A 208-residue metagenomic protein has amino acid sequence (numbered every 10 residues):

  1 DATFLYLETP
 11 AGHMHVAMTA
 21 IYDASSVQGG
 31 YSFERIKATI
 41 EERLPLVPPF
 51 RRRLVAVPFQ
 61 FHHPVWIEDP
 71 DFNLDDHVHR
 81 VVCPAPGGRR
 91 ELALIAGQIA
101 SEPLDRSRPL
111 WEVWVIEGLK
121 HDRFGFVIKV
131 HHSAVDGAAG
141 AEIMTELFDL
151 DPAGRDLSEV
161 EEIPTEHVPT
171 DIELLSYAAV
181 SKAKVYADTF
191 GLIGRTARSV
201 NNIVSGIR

Functional and structural regions predicted by a protein language model:
D1-I21: M16 family metallopeptidases and their MPP-like homologs
A17-S32, K37-R208: Soluble acyl-CoA-dependent acyltransferase catalytic core bearing the H(X)4D motif
